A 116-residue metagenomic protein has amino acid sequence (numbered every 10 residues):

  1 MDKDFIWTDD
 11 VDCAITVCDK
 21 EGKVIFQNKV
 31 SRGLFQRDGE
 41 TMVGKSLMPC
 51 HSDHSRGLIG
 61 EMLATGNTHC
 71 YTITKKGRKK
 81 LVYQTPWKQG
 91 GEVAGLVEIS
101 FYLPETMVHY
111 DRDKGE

Functional and structural regions predicted by a protein language model:
M1-Q27: Sensory modules in modular signal-transduction proteins
T16, R112-E116: Non-catalytic regulatory/interaction regions at protein termini and inter-domain linkers
V30-D113: Sensory/regulatory domains in signal-transduction proteins
